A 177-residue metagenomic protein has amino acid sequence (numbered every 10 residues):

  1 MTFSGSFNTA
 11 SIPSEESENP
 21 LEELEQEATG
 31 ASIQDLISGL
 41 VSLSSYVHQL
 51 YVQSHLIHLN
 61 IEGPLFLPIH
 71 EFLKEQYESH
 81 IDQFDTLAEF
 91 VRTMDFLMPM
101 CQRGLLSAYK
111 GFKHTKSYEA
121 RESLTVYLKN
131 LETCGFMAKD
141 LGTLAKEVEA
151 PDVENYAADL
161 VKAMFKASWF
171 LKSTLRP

Functional and structural regions predicted by a protein language model:
M1-E27: Charge-dense, intrinsically disordered terminal/linker segments
N19-S42: Short, charged, low-complexity amphipathic alpha-helix
P20-L24, Q53-S54, L105-A108: Short acidic/polar alpha-helix capping motifs at helix-coil junctions
A28-D35, Q49-E75, M137, L141-D152: Helix-loop segments that flank and shape redox-cofactor active sites
Q34-I37, V41-S44, H48, K74 (+5 more regions): Short amphipathic alpha-helical segments with heptad-repeat character
G39-L40, I57, E89, R103-D159: Acidic/histidine-rich alpha-helical segments that form the ligand environment of transition-metal centers
S44, Y51-S54, H58, F84 (+4 more regions): A structural signal for well-ordered alpha-helices, especially hydrophobic packing surfaces of coiled-coils
L67-G104: Conserved alpha-helical segments that form or flank metal/cofactor-binding pockets of metalloenzymes
